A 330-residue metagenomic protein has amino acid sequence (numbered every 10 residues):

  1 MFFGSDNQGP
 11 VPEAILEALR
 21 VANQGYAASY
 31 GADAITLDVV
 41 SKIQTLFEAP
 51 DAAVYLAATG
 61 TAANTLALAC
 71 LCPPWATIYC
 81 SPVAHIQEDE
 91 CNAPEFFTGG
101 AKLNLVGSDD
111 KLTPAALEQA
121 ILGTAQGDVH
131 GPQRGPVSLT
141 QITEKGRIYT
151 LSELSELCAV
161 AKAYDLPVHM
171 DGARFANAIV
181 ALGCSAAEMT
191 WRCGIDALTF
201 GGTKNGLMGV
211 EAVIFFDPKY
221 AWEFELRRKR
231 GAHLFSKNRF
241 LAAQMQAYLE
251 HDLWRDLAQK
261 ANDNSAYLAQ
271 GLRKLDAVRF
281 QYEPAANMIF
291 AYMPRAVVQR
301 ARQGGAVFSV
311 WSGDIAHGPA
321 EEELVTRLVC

Functional and structural regions predicted by a protein language model:
G4-S5, V54-A58, C80-S81, L105 (+6 more regions): General beta-strand structural signal in soluble alpha/beta enzymes
P12-G60, P82-V83, Q87-E88, A93: Conserved N-terminal alpha-helix of the aminotransferase class I/II PLP-enzyme fold
C70-E88, E118: Conserved PLP-anchoring active-site segment centered on the Schiff-base-forming lysine
P73-W75, A266, G271-C330: Conserved C-terminal alpha-helix-loop-beta "cap" of PLP-dependent enzymes that closes/shapes the active-site mouth
T98-I142, I148-E156: PLP-dependent aminotransferase-class I/II
D109, Q133-T143, I148, S185-A286: Active-site C-terminal subdomain of aminotransferase-like
Y149-I179: Catalytic PLP-binding core of fold-type I/II PLP enzymes
